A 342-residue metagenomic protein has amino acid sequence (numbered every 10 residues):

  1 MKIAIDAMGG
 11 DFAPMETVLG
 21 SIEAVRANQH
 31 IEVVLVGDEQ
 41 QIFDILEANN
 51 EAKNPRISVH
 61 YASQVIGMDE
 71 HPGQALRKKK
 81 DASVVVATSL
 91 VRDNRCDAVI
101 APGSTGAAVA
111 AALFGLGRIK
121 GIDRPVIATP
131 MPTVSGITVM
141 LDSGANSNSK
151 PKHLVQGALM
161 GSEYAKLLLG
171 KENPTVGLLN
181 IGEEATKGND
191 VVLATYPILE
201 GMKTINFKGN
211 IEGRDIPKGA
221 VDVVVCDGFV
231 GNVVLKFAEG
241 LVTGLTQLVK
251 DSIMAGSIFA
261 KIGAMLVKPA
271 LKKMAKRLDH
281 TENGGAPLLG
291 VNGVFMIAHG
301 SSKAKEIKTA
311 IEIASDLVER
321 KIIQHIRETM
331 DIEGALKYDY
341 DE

Functional and structural regions predicted by a protein language model:
M1-F43: N-terminal phosphate-binding or glycine-rich loops at protein starts, especially the Walker A/P-loop of NTPases
A4-M15, A145-V155, I297-A304: Short, glycine-rich nucleotide/cofactor-binding loops
D6, L35-G37, H60, A101-G103 (+6 more regions): Short beta-strand segments
A13-T17, I42, K80-N94, A98-A112 (+8 more regions): Short glycine/serine/threonine-rich phosphate/pyrophosphate-binding segments that cradle anionic phosphate groups
M15-E16, N28-V34, Q40, S147-G209 (+4 more regions): Glycine-rich phosphate/diphosphate-binding loop of Rossmann-like nucleotide-binding domains
N50-C96: Phosphate/nucleotide-donor binding subsite
L113-V126, P132-M140, A220-V224, G228-Y340: Glycine-rich phosphate/nucleotide-binding loop
